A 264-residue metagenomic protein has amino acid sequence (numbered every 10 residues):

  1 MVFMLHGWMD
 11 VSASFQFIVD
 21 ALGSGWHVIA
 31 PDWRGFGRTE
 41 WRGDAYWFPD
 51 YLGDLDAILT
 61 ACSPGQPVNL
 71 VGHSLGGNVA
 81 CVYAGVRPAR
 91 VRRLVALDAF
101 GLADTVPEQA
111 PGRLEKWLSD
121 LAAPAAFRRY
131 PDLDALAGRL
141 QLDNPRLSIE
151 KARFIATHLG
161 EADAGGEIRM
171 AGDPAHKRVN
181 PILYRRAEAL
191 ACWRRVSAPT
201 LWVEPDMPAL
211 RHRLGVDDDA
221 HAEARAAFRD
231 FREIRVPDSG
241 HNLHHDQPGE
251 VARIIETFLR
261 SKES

Functional and structural regions predicted by a protein language model:
M1-W41: Conserved HGGG/HGGXW glycine-rich cap/lid loop of the alpha/beta-hydrolase fold
G23, I29-V71, L75, R253: Active-site loop/oxyanion-hole signature of alpha/beta-hydrolase fold enzymes
Q66-A110: Conserved hydrolase catalytic core segment
L97-Y130: A catalytic-pocket lid/entrance helix-loop region that shapes and gates access to the active site across common
A126-L183: Conserved alpha/beta-hydrolase catalytic His-Asp/Glu region
R195-S239: Conserved loop-alpha-helix segment in the C-terminal half of the alpha/beta-hydrolase fold that carries the catalytic
V236-P248: Catalytic histidine-centered segment of alpha/beta-hydrolase-like enzymes
H245-T257: Post-His helix in hydrolase/transferase enzymes
